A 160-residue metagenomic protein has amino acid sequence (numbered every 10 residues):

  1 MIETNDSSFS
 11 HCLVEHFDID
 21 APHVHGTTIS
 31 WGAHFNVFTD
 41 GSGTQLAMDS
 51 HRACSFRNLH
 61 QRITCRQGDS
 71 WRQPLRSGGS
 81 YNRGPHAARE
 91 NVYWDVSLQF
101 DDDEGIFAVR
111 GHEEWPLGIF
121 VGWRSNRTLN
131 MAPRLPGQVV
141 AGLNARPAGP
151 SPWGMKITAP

Functional and structural regions predicted by a protein language model:
E3-D49, C54-D69, N82, A87-S97: Right-handed parallel beta-helix
R52-C54, L59-T64, G68-A159: Extracellular beta-rich repeat passengers
